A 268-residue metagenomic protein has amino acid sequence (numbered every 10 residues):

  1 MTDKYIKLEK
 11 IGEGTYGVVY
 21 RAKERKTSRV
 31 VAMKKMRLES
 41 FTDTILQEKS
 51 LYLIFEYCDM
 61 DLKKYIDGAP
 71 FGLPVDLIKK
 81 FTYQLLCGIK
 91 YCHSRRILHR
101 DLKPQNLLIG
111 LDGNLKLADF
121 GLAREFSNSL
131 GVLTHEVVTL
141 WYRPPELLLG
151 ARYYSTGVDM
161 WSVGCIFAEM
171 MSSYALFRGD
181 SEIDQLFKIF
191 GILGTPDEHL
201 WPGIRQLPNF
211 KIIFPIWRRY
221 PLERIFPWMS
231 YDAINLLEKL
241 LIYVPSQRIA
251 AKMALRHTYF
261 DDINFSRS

Functional and structural regions predicted by a protein language model:
V18: Conserved N-lobe ATP-binding subsite of Hanks-type protein kinase domains, especially the beta3 VAIK lysine
R25, V30-V31, K35-Q47: Conserved N-lobe beta3->alphaC-helix segment of eukaryotic protein kinase catalytic domains
K49-D61: Conserved short submotifs of the Hanks-type protein kinase catalytic core that shape the nucleotide-binding pocket
F81-T82: Activation segment signature within eukaryotic-like protein kinase domains
H93-G110: Catalytic-loop of the protein kinase fold
T195-K239: C-terminal lobe substrate-recognition/regulatory segment of protein kinase catalytic domains
Q247-S268: Regulatory extensions flanking the kinase catalytic core
